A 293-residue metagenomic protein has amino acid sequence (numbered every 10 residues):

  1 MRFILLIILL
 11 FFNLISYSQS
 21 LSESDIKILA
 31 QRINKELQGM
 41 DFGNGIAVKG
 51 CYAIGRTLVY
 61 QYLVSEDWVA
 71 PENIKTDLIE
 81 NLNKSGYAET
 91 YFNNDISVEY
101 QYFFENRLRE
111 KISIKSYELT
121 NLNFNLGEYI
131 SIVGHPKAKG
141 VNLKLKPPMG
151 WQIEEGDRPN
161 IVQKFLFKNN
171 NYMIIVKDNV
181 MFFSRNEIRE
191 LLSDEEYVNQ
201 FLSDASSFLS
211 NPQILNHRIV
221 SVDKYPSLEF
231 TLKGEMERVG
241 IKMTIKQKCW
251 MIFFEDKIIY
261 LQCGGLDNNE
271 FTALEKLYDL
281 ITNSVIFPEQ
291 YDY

Functional and structural regions predicted by a protein language model:
F3-S18: Sec-dependent N-terminal signal peptides
S20-E66, F92-V133, H217: Polar/charged, Gly/Pro-rich intrinsically disordered segments
S24-V48, A70-I74, P136, N142-K146 (+1 more regions): Start-of-domain marker
K49-G50, T120-N170, I219, I241-M243 (+2 more regions): N-terminal targeting sequences that direct proteins away from the cytosol to non-cytosolic compartments
V59-P71, Q163-E196: A short acidic-to-branched-hydrophobic micro-motif
V69-F92: Short, non-transmembrane amphipathic alpha-helical segments
E89-F92, E99-I114, V239, I252 (+1 more regions): Short, exposed beta-strand-loop hairpins at the edges of beta-sheets in extracellular/periplasmic proteins
F124, N199-I252: Signature of long, low-cysteine stretches enriched in small and polar/charged residues
